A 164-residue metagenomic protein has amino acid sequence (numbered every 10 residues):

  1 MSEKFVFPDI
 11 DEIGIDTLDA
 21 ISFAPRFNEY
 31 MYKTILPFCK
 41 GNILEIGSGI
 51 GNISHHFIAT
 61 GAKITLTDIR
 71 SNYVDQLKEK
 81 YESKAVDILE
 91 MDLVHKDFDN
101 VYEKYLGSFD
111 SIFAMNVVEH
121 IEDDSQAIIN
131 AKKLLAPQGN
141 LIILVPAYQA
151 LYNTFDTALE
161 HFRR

Functional and structural regions predicted by a protein language model:
M1-M115, S125-I128: Conserved N-terminal segment of class I S-adenosyl-L-methionine
P25, R163-R164: Short-chain dehydrogenase/reductase
Y73, D97, Q138, Y148-L151: Feature marks short, surface-exposed loop/turn motifs that line or immediately flank catalytic pockets and channel
N116-H120: A short His-aromatic
S125-I142: A short glycine-rich, Lys/Arg-flanked "PGG" loop and its adjoining helix->strand segment in the class I
I142-R163: Short, glycine-/aromatic-enriched active-site segment of Class I SAM-dependent methyltransferases
